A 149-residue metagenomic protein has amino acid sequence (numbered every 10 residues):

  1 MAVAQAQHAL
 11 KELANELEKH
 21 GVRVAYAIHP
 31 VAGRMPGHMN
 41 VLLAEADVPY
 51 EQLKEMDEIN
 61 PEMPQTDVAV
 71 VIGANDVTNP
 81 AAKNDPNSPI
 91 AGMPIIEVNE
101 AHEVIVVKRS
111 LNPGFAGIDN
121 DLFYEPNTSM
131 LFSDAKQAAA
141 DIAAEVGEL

Functional and structural regions predicted by a protein language model:
M1-L149: Structured cytosolic domains appended to multi-pass membrane proteins
